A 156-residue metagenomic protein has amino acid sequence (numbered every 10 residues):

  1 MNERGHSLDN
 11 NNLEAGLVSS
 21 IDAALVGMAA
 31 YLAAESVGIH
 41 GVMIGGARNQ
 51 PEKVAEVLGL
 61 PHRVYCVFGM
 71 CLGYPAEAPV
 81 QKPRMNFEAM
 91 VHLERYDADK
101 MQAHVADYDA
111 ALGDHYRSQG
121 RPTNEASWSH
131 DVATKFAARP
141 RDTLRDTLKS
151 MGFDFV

Functional and structural regions predicted by a protein language model:
M1-V156: Acidic, surface-exposed loops and disordered segments
